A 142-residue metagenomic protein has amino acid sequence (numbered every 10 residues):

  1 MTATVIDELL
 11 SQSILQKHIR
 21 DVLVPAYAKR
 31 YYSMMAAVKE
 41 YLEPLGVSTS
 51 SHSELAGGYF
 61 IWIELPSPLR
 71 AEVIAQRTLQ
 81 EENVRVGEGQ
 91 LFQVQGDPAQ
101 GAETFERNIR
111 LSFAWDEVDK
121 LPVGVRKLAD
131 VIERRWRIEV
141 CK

Functional and structural regions predicted by a protein language model:
M1-K142: PLP-dependent class I/II
